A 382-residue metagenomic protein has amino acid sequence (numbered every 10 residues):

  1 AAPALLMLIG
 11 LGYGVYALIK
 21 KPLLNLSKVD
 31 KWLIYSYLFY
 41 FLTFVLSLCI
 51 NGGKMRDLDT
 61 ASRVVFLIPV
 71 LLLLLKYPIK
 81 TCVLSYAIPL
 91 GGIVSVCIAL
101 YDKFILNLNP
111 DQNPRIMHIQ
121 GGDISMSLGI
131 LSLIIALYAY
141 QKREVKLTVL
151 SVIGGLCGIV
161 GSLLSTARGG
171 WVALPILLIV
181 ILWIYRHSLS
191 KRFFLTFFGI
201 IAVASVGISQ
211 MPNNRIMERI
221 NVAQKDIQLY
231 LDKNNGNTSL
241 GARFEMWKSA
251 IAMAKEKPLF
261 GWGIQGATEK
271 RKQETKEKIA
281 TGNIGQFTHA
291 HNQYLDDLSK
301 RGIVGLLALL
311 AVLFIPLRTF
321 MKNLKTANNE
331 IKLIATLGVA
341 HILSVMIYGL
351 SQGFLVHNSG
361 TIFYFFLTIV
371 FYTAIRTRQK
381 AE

Functional and structural regions predicted by a protein language model:
A1-C49, L72, K76-C82, Y86 (+3 more regions): Transmembrane signal-anchor hairpin modules in multi-pass inner-membrane enzymes, especially those that act on
G14-K21, L174-F198: Perimembrane helix-loop-helix junctions
K31-L42, N51-K76, V83-G92, I116-S127: Aromatic-anchored transmembrane helix interface
I79-N107, H118-R186, M211: Alpha-helical transmembrane segments of multi-pass inner-membrane proteins
L164, H187-K233, K248-E256, I264: A membrane-periplasm/extracellular boundary helix in multi-pass inner-membrane enzymes that assemble envelope glycans
N234-K248, E256, F260-R301: Long extracytoplasmic/lumenal interhelical loops at the membrane interface of multi-pass membrane proteins
R301-M346: Hydrophobic transmembrane alpha-helices and their immediate junctions
V312, G338-E382: Transmembrane alpha-helices of multi-pass inner-membrane enzymes
